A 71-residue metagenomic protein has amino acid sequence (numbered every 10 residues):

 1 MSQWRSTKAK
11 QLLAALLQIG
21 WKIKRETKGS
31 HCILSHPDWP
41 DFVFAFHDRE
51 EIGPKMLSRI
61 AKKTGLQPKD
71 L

Functional and structural regions predicted by a protein language model:
M1-L71: Basic nucleic-acid-binding interfaces
